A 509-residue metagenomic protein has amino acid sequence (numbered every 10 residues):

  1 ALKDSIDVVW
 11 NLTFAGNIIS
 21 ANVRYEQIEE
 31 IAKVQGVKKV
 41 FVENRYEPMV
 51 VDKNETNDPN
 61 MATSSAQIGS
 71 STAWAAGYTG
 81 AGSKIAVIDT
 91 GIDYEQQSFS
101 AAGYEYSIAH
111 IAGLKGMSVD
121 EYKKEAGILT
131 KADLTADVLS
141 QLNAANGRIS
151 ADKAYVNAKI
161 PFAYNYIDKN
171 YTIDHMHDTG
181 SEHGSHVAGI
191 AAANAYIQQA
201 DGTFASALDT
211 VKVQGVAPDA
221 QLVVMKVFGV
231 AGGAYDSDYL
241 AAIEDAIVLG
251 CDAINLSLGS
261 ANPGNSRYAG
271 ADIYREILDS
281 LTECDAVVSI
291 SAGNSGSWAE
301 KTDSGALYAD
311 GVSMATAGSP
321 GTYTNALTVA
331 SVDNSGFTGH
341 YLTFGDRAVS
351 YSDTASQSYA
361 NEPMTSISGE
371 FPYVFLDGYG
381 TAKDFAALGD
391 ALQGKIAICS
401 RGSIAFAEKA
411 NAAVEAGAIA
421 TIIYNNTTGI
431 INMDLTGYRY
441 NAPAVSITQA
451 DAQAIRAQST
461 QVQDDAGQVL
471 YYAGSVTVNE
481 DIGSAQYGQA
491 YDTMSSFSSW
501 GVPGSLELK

Functional and structural regions predicted by a protein language model:
L2-K84, E95-Y106, A457-N479: Autoinhibitory propeptides
R24-E26, R45, T90-G91, N334 (+2 more regions): Solvent-exposed coil/turn segments that connect beta secondary-structure elements in extracytoplasmic/periplasmic
K38-M61, S107-V119, G127, V287 (+1 more regions): Molybdopterin (Moco) oxidoreductase catalytic core of the xanthine/aldehyde oxidoreductase family
S64-S71, A205-A207, A309-V312, L376-T381 (+1 more regions): Short gly/ser/thr-rich secondary-structure transition/capping motifs
T72-Y235, L249-D252, E283-D285, W298 (+4 more regions): Subtilisin-like serine protease catalytic core
W74, T79-A81, E95, H177-T179 (+6 more regions): Substrate-binding/access-modulating region of protease and related hydrolase catalytic domains
S356-Q357, D492-K509: Internal glycine-rich alpha/beta core junctions
A466-W500: Long, low-complexity intrinsically disordered regions
